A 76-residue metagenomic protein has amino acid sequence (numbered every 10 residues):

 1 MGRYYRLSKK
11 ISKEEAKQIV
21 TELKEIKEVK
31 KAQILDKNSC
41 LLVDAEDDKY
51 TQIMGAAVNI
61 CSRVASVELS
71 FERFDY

Functional and structural regions predicted by a protein language model:
M1-K10: Short glycine-/aliphatic-rich beta-strand segments at the starts of folded cytosolic domains
R6, C40-V43: Short cationic amphipathic helices and targeting signals
S12, A45-T51: Helix N-cap motif at beta-to-alpha junctions
S12-V20, M54: Ser/Thr-Pro-rich, acidic low-complexity intrinsically disordered regions of eukaryotic RNA-binding
V20-L35, R63-V67: Short acidic amphipathic segments
I34, L42-D44, I60: Residue-level detection of beta-strand scaffold positions
K37-L41, L69-Y76: Short proline/glycine- and acidic-rich turn/helix-capping motifs at secondary-structure junctions
K49-A65: Charge-rich, low-aromatic oligomerization/scaffolding segments with amphipathic character
